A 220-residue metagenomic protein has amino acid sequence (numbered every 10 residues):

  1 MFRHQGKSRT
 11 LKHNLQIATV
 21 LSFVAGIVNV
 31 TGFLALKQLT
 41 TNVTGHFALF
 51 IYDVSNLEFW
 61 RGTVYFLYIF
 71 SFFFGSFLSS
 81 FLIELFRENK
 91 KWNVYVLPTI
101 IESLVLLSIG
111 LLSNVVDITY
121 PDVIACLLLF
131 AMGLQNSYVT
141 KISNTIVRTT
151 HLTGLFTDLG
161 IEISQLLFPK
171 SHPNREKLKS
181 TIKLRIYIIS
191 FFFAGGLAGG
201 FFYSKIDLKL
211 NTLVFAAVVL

Functional and structural regions predicted by a protein language model:
F2-L220: Alpha-helical transmembrane segments of multi-pass membrane proteins
